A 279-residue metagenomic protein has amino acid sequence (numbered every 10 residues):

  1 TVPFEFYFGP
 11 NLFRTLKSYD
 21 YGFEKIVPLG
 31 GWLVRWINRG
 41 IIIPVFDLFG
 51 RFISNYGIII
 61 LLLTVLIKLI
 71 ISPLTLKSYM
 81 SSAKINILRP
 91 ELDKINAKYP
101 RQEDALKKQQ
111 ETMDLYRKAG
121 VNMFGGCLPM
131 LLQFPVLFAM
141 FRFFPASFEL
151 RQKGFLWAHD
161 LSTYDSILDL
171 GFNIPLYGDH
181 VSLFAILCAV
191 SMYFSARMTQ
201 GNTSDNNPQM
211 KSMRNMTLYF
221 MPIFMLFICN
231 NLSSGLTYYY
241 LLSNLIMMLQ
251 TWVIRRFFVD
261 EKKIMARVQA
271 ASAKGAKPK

Functional and structural regions predicted by a protein language model:
T1-K279: Helix-loop-helix
